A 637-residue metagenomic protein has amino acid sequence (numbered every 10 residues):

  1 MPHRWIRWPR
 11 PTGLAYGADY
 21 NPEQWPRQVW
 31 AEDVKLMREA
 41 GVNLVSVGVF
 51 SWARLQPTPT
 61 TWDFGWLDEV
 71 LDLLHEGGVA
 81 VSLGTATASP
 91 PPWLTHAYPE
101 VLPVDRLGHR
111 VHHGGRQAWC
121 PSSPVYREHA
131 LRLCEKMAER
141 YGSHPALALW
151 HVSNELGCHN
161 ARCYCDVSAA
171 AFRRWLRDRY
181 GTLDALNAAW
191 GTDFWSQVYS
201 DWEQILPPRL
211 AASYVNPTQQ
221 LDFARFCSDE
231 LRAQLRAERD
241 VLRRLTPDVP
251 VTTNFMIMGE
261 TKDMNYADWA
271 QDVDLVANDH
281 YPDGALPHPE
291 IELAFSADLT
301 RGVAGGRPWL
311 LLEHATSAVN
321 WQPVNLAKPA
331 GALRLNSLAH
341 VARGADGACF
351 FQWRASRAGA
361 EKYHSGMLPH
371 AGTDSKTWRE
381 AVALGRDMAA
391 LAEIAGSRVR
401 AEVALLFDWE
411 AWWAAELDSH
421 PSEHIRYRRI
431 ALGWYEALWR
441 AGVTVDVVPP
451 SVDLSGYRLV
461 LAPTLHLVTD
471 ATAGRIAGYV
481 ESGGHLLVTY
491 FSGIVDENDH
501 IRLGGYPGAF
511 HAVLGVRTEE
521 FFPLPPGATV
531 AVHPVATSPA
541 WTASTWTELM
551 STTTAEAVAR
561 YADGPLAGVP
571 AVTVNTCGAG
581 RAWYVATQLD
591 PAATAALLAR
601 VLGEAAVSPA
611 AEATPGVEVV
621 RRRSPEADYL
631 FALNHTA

Functional and structural regions predicted by a protein language model:
P2-L44: An acidic-aromatic substrate-binding cleft motif
P11-Y16, G41-N43, H75-V81, S143-A148 (+7 more regions): Short, well-ordered coil/turn segments that N-cap beta-strands
A15-R27, G48-L67, V111-L131, S153-A161 (+7 more regions): The substrate-binding groove and active-site-proximal loops of carbohydrate-active enzymes, especially glycoside
N21-E23, G48-S51, G84-W93, A148-G157 (+5 more regions): Short, solvent-exposed turn/loop segments enriched in Gly/Ser/Thr/Pro and often Arg
Q24-E39, A130-K136, M256-W269, P329-L338 (+1 more regions): Short, acidic/polar
A31-V111, K136-A138, L235-L245, H466-L467: Aromatic-lined substrate-binding rim segments of carbohydrate-active enzymes
L107-L275, D279-L293: Polysaccharide-binding and catalytic clefts of secreted carbohydrate-active enzymes
W202-I205, D248, D274, N278-A637: Carbohydrate-binding surfaces of carbohydrate-active enzymes
